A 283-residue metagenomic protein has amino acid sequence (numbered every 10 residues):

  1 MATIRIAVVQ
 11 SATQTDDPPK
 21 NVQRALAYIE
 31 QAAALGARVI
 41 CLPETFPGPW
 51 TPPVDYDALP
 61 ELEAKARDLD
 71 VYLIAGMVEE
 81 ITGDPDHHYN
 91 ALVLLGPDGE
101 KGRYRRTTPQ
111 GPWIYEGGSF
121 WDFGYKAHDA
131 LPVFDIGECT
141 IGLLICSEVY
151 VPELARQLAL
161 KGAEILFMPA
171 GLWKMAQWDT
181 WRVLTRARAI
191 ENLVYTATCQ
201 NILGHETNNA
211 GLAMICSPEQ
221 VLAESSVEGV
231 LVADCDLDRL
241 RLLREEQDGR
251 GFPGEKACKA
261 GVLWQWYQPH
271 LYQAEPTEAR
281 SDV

Functional and structural regions predicted by a protein language model:
M1-T3, V283: Basic/polar N-terminal segments that are highly enriched at the extreme N-terminus, encompassing both cleavable
T3-Q14, C41, R103, T140-E148 (+1 more regions): Active-site-proximal beta-strand elements of phosphoester/diester hydrolases
V9, Y104, F134, C199 (+1 more regions): Hydrophobic residues at beta-strand termini and immediately following loops that shape nucleotide-binding pockets
Q14, P18-V22, L26-R106, L172-N192: Cys-nucleophile CN-hydrolase/nitrilase-fold catalytic domain and related Cys-dependent amidase chemistry that acts on
D55-A75, C146, Y150-L231: CN hydrolase (nitrilase-like) catalytic-core segments centered on the catalytic cysteine and neighboring Lys/Glu
A75-M77, N90-L94, P132-F134, L212-I215 (+1 more regions): Short beta-strand scaffold segments in enzyme catalytic cores
G83-K161, K174-L184, N209, G249: Active-site catalytic loop in hydrolytic enzyme cores
N201-V283: C-terminal beta-strand edge segments of enzyme domains
